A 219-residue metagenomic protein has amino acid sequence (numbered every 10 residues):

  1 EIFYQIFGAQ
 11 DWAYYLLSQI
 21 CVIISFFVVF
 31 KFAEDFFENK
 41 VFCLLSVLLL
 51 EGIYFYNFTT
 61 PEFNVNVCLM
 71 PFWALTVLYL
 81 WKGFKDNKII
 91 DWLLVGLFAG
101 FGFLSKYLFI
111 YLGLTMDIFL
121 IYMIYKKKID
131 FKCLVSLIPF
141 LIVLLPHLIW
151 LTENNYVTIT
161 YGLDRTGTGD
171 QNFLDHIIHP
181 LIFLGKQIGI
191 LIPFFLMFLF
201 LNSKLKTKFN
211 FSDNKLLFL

Functional and structural regions predicted by a protein language model:
E1-W12, L17-I20: Short hydrophobic/aromatic helix or loop-helix immediately within or flanking a transmembrane segment in polytopic
L16-F37, L75, Y79: Transmembrane-helix motifs of polytopic, lipid-linked glycan transferases
E34-F37, T76-D91, L201, L205: Membrane-interface transmembrane helices that cradle and orient dolichyl/undecaprenyl
V41, K82-G100, F131-L134, I138: Short hydrophobic alpha-helices at membrane interfaces in multi-pass membrane enzymes
F42, D91, K132, F209-L219: Membrane-interfacial loop-to-transmembrane alpha-helix junctions, especially the N-terminal start
S46-E51, A99, F103: Short helix- or helix-capping micro-motifs that position conserved polar/aromatic residues at function-defining sites
F58-C68: Short acidic/glycine- and proline-prone juxtamembrane loop motifs at membrane-interface regions of multi-pass membrane
F101, G113-F211: Transmembrane-lumen/periplasm boundary regions of multi-pass, lipid-linked membrane glycan transferases
